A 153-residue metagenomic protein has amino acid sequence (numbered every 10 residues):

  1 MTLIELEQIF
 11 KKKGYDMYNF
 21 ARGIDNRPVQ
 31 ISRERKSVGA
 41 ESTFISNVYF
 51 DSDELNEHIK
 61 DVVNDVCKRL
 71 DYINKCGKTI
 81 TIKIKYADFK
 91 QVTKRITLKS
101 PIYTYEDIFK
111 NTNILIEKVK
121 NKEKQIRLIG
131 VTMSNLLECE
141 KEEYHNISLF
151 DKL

Functional and structural regions predicted by a protein language model:
M1-I126, L136-K152: DNA-contacting surface of Y-family translesion DNA polymerases
